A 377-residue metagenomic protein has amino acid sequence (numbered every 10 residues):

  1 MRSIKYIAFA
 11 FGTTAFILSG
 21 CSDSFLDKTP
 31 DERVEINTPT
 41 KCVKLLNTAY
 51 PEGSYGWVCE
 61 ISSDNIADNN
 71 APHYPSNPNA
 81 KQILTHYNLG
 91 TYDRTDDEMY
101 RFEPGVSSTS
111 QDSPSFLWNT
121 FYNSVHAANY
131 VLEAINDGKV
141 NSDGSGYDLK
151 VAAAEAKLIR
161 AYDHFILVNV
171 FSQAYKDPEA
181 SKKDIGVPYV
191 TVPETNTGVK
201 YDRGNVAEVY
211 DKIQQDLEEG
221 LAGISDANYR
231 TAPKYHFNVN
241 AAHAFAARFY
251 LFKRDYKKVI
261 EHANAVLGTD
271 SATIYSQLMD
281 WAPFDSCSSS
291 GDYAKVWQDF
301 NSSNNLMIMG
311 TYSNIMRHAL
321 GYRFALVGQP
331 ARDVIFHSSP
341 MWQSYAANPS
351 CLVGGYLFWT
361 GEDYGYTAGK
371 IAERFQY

Functional and structural regions predicted by a protein language model:
M1-S19: Sec-dependent bacterial lipoprotein signal peptides
C21-N77, F324-Q376: Membrane-proximal, proline-rich intrinsically disordered regions
S22-D23, V239-S276: Aromatic-residue-lined binding/catalytic grooves and analogous aromatic/hydrophobic interfacial grooves in multimeric
Y92-F171, G204, E218, A222-I224 (+2 more regions): Conserved, well-structured interaction surfaces
D97-D112, P193-V199, Y356-Y377: Short glycine/proline-rich turn/loop motifs
V170-D211: Short coil/linker segments at helix-helix boundaries
I260-Y312: Extended amphipathic alpha-helical segments with heptad-repeat/coiled-coil character used for oligomerization, fusion
